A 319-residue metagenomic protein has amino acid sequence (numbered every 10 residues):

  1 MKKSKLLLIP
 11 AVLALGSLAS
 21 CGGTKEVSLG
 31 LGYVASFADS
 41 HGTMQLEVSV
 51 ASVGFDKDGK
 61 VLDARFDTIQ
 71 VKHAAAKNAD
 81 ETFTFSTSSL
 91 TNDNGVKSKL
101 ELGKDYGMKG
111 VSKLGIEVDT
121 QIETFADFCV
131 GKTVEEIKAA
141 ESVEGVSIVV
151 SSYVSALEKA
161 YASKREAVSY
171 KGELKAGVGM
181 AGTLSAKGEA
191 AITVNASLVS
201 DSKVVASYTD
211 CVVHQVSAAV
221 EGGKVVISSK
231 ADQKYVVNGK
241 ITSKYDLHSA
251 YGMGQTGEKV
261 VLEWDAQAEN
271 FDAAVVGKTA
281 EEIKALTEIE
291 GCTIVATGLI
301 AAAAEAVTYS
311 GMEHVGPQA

Functional and structural regions predicted by a protein language model:
M1-L8: Bacterial N-terminal signal peptides that target proteins for export
I9-L15: Hydrophobic helical h-region of N-terminal Sec-dependent signal peptides in bacterial secretory/periplasmic proteins
S17-S20: C-terminal motif of bacterial Sec signal peptides marking the signal peptidase cleavage site
G23: Short, conserved catalytic or interaction motifs in soluble domains
E26-V178, G182-V194, L198-A319: Active-site- and interface-proximal helix/loop "cap" or "latch" segments in soluble metabolic and energy-transducing
